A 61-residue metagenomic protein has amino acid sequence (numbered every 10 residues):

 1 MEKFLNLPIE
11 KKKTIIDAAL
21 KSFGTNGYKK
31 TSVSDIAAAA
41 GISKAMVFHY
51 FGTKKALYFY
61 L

Functional and structural regions predicted by a protein language model:
M1-N26, T31-I42, A56: Basic, helix-initiating cap at the start of DNA-binding domains
I42-F51: Short hydrophobic/aromatic patch on the recognition helix
F59-L61: Alpha-helical DNA-contacting segments of helix-turn-helix folds
